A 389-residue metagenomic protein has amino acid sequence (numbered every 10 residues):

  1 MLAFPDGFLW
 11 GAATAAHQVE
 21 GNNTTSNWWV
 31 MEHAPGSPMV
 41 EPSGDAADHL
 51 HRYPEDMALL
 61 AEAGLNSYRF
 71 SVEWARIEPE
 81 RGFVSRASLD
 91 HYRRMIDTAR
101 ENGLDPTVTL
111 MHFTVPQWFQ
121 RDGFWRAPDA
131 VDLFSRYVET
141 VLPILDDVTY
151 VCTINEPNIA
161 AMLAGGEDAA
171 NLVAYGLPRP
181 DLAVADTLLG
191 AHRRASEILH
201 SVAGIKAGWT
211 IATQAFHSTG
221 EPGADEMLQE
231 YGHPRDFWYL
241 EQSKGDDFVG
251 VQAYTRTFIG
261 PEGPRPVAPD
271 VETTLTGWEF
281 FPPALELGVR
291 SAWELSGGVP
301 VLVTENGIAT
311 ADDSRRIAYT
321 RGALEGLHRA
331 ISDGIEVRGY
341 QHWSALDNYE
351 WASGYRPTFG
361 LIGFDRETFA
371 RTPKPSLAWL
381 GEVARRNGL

Functional and structural regions predicted by a protein language model:
M1-M57, A61-N66, A75-L389: Non-catalytic scaffold segments within catalytic domains of secreted glycoside hydrolases
